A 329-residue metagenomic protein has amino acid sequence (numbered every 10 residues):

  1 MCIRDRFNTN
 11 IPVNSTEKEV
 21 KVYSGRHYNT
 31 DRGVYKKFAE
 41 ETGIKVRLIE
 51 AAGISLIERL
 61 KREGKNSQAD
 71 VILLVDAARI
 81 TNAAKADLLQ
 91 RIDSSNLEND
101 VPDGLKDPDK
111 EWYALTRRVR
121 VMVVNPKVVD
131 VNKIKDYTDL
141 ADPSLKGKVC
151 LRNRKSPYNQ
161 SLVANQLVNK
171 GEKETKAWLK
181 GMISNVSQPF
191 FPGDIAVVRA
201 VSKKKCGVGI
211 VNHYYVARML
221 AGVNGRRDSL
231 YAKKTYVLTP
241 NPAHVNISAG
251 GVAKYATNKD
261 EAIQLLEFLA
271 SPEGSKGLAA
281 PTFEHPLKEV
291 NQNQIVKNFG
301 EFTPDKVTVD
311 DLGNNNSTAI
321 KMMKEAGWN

Functional and structural regions predicted by a protein language model:
M1-R6: Conserved small/polar residues in nucleotide/adenosyl-binding loops
F7-N10, K21, G25-K45, M122: Short, polar/charged alpha-helical segment
G25-R32, A51-S55, S67-K205, M219: Extracytoplasmic ligand-binding site segments that recognize negatively charged/polar headgroups
V34, F38, W178, S248 (+2 more regions): Short amphipathic alpha-helical coupling segments at ligand-binding clamshell hinges and other catalytic/signaling
N99, R118, L179-I183, Q188-F191 (+1 more regions): Periplasmic-binding protein-like
V121-V128, A164, V245-N258, G277-L278: A bilobed periplasmic-binding-protein/Venus flytrap-type ligand-binding module shared by bacterial periplasmic
G147-K155, F268-Q292: Periplasmic-binding protein-like
E284-N329: An extracytoplasmic/periplasmic, membrane-proximal ligand-sensing/linker region
